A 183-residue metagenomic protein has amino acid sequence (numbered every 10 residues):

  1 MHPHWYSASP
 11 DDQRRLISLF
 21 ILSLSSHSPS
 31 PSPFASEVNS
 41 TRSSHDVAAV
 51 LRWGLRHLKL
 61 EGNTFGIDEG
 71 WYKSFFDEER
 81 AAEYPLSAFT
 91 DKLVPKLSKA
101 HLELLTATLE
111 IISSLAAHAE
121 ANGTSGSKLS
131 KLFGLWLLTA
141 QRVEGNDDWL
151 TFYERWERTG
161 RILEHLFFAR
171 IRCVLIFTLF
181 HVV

Functional and structural regions predicted by a protein language model:
M1-Y84, T178: Catalytic and GAP-homology cores of small GTPase regulators
P10, L24-P29, A49, W53 (+6 more regions): Low-complexity, charged, repeat-rich alpha-helical/coil interaction segments
I17, I21, I67, L86 (+5 more regions): Weak global preference for isoleucine
L19, S23, S74-E78, K92-K96 (+5 more regions): Residues that form generic nucleotide/phosphate-binding pockets
S23, H27, G54-E61, E78-E79 (+5 more regions): Generic recognition of well-structured, leucine-rich alpha-helical segments and adjacent helix-turn regions within
F34, D91, A116, N146-W149: A near-ubiquitous, low-amplitude feature marking generic local secondary-structure context
T41-D68, P85-G134: Internal, well-ordered interaction modules that form the hydrophobic cores of assembly/scaffold domains in eukaryotic
H118-V183: C-terminal regulatory/linker segments that are acidic, Ser/Thr- and Pro-rich and often disordered or coiled-coil
